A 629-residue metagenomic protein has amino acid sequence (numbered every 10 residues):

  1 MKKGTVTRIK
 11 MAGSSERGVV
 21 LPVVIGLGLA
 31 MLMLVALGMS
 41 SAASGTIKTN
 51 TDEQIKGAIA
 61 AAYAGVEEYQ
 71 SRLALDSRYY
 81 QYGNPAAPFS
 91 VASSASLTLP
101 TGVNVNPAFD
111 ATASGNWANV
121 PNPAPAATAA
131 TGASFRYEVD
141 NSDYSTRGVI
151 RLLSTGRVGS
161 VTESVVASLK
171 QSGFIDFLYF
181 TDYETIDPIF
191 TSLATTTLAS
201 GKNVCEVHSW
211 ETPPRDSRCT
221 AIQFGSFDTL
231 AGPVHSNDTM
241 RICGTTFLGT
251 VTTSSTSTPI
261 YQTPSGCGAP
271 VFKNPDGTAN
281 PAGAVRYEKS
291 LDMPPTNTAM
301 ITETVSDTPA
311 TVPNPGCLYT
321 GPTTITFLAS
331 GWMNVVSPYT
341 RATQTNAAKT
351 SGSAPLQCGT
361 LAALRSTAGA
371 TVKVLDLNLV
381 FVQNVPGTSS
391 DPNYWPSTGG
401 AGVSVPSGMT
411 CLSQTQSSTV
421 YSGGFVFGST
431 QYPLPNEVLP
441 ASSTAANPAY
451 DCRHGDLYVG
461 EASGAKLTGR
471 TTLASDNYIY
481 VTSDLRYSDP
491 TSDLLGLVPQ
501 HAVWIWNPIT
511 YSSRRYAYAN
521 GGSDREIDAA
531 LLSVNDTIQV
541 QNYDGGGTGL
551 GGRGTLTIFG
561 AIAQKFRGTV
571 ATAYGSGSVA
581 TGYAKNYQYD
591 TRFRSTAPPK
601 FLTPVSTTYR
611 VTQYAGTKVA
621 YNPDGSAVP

Functional and structural regions predicted by a protein language model:
K2-K3, I9-M11, V19-A61: Aliphatic-rich helix starts adjacent to a transmembrane/signal segment
S15: Short, acidic, Ser/Thr-enriched surface-loop or helix-capping motifs
I47-Y82: Membrane-proximal N-terminal amphipathic helix
Y69-T112: Short, glycine/small-hydrophobic-rich surface segments
N104-R151, R157, I175-T482, R486-P629: C-terminal globular interaction/adhesion domains in large, modular proteins
T155-S164: Short, exposed coil/turn segments at beta-strand boundaries within extracellular/luminal domains
E163-D176: A short, surface-exposed beta-strand/turn
